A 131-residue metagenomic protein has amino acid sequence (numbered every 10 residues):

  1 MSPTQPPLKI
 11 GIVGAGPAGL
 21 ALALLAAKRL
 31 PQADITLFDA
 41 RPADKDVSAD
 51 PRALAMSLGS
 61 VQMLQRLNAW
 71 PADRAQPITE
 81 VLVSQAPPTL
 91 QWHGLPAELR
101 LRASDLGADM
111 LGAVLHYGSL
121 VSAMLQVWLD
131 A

Functional and structural regions predicted by a protein language model:
S2-A18, T36: Beta1/beta-strand and adjacent pyrophosphate-binding region of the FAD-binding site in flavoprotein oxidoreductases
Q5, Q76-A131: Conserved N-terminal helical subregion
A15-P17, A40, Y117: Glycine-rich Rossmann-fold phosphate-binding loop(s) that bind the pyrophosphate of adenine dinucleotide cofactors
L25-R52: Glycine-rich FAD pyrophosphate-binding loop
L30, L67, A131: Acidic-histidine catalytic/liganding microenvironments
S48-L90: N-terminal FAD cofactor-binding segment of flavoenzymes
